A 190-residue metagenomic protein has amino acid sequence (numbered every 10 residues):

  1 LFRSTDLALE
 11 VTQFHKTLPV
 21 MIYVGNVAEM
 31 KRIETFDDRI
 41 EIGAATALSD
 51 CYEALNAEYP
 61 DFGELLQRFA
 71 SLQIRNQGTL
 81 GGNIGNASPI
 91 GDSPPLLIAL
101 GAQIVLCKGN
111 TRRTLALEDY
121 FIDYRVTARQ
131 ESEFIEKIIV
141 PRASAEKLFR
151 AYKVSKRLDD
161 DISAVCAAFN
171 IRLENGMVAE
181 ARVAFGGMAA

Functional and structural regions predicted by a protein language model:
F2-A190: C-terminal structural segment of proteins
